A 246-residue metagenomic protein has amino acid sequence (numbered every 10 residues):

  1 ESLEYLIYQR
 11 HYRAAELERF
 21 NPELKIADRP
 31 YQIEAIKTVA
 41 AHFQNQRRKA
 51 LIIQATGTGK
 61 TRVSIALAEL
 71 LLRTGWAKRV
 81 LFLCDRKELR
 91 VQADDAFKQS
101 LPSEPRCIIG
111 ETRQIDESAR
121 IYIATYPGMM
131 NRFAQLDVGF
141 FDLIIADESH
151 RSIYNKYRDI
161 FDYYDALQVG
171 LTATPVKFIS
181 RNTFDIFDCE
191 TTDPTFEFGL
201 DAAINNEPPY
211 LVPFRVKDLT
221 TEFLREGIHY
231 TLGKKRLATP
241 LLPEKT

Functional and structural regions predicted by a protein language model:
E1-R79, E88-S103, E117-I121, P127 (+3 more regions): ATP-dependent helicase/translocase motor core
W76-K78, S103-E104, F140-F141, Y164-L167 (+2 more regions): Short glycine-/polar-rich loops that comprise or flank the Walker A/P-loop and associated switch/sensor motifs
L83-K87, G110-T112: A short hydrophobic beta-strand->loop->alpha-helix junction that borders the nucleotide-binding pocket of P-loop NTPases
K87-L89, P127-M130, H150-R151, A166 (+2 more regions): Conserved nucleotide-binding/hydrolysis micro-motifs of P-loop NTPases
R90-A93, E117, N131-R132, K177-N182 (+2 more regions): Switch/connector loops and helix/strand junctions flanking conserved nucleotide-binding motifs in nucleotide-processing
L136-G170, P175: SF2 helicase catalytic motif II
R181-T246: Interdomain helical connector at the RecA1-RecA2 junction of SF1/SF2 helicase-like NTPases
